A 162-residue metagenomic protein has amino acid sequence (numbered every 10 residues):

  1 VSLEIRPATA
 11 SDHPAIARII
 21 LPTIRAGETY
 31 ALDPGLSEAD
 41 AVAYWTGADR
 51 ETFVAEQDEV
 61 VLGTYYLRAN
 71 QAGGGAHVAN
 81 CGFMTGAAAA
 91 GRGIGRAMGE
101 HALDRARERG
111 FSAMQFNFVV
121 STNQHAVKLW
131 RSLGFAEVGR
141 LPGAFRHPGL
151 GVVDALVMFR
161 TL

Functional and structural regions predicted by a protein language model:
E4-I16: A short beta-loop-alpha structural element at the N-terminal edge of CoA-dependent acyl/N-acetyltransferase catalytic
T29-A88, G99-E100, R105, T161-L162: Acetyl-CoA-dependent GNAT
F83-A88, R92, V120-T122: Active-site acidic-Proline motif in GNAT/NAT acetyltransferases
G91-A106, V127-S132: Conserved acetyl-CoA-binding loop-helix of GNAT-fold acetyltransferases
A106-V119: Conserved GNAT acetyl-CoA-binding A-motif
F116-A126, A144-F145: Conserved beta-strand-loop-alpha-helix junction that forms the acyl-donor binding cleft
R131-L141: Conserved acetyl-CoA-binding loop of GNAT-fold acetyltransferases
